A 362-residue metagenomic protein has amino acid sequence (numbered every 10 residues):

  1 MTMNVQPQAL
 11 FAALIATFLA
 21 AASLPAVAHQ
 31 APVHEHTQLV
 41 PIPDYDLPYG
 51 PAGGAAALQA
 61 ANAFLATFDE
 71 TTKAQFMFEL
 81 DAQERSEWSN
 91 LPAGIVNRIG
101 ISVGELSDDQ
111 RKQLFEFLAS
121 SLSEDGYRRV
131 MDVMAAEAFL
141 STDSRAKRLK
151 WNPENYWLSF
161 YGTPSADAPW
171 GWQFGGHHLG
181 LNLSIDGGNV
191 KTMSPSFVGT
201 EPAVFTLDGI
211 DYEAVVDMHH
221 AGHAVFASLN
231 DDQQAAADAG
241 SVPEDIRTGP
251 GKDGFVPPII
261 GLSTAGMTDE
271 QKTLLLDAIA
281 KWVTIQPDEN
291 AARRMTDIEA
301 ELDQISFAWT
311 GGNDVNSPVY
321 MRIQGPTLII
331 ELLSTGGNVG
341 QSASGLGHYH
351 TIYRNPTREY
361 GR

Functional and structural regions predicted by a protein language model:
T2-A13: Bacterial N-terminal signal peptides that target proteins for export
A12-A22: Bacterial N-terminal signal peptides
L24-A28: Sec/Tat signal peptide C-region and signal peptidase I cleavage site
H29-S123, Y127-R362: A cross-kingdom marker for long, charged
